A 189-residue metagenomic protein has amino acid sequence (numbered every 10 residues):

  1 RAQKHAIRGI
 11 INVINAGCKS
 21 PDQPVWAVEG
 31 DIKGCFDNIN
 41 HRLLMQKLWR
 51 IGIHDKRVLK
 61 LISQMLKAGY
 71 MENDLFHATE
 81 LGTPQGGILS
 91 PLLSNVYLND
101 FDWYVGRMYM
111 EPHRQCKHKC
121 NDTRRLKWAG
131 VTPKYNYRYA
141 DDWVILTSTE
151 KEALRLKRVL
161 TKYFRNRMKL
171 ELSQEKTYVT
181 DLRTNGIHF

Functional and structural regions predicted by a protein language model:
R1-G186: Conserved polymerase palm-domain catalytic core
